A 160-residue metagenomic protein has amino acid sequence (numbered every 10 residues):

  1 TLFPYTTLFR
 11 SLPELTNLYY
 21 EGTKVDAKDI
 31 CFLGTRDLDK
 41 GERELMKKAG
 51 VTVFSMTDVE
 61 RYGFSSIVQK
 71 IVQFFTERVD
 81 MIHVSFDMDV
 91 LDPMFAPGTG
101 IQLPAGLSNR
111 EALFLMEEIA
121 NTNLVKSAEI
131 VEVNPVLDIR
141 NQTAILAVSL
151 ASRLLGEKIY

Functional and structural regions predicted by a protein language model:
T1-L8: Short, small-residue-biased leader/transition segments that mark boundaries at the very start of proteins
F9, E14-L18: Conserved phosphate- and dinucleotide-binding cores of soluble alpha/beta proteins, encompassing both enzyme active
N17, T35-L38, K70: N-terminal catalytic or cofactor-binding beta/alpha core of small enzyme domains
Y19-V25, T76: Solvent-exposed alpha-helices and their adjacent loops that cap or buttress functional pockets in soluble metabolic
T23, G34, K48-A49: His/Asp/Glu-rich, glycine-adjacent segments that coordinate divalent cations and/or stabilize oxyanion chemistry on
D29, G34-D37, S55-T57: Short, structured patches in soluble enzyme cores that scaffold and shape functional sites
D37-K48: Short, glycine/polar-rich helix-capping loops at beta-to-alpha or helix-loop-helix junctions that flank or form
L45, T52-Y160: Catalytic cores of soluble, metal-dependent hydrolases
